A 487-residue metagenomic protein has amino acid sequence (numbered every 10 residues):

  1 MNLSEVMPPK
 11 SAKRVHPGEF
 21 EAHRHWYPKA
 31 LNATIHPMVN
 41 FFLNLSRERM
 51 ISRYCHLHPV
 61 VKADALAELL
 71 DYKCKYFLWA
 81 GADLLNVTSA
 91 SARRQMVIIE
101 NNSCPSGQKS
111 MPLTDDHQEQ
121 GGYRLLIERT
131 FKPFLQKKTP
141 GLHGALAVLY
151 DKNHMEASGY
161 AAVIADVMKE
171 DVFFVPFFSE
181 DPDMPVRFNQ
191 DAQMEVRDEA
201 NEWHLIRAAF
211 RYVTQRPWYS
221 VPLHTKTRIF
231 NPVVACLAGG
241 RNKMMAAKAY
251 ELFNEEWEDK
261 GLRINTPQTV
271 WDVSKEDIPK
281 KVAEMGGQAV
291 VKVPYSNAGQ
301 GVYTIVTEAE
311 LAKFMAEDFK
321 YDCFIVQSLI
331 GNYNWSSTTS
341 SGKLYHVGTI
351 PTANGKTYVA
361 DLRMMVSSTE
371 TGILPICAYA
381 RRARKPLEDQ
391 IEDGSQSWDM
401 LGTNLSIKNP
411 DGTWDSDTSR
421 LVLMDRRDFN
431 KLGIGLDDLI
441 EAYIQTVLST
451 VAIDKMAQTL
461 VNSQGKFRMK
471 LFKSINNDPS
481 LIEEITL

Functional and structural regions predicted by a protein language model:
M1-L31: Intrinsically disordered, low-structural-confidence terminal and linker regions
E5, W26-L31, I35-W79, N86-M244 (+1 more regions): ATP-binding N-terminal substructure of ATP-dependent carboxylate-amine bond-forming enzymes
D64, S89-Q95, S274-E276, E284-G286 (+1 more regions): Phosphate-binding site of ATP-dependent enzymes
C74-L78, A283, Y295-S296, N354-A360: A short catalytic or substrate-binding loop motif that flags glycine-/basic-rich loops and adjacent residues that bind
Y76-P105, M365-T369, I376-A380, N409-L439 (+1 more regions): Conserved metal-phosphate-binding beta-hairpin within the catalytic cores of diverse ATP-dependent phosphoryl-transfer
E128-K152, G159-A165, L405-T446, T450: Conserved catalytic alpha/beta cores of large enzymes that bind or transform nucleotide phosphates and polynucleotides
D171-R216, E441-L487: Charge-rich, low-complexity terminal tails
D191, A200-I206, Q215-R216, L223-V347: Active-site nucleotide/adenylate-binding loops and adjacent lid/helix of ATP-dependent enzymes
